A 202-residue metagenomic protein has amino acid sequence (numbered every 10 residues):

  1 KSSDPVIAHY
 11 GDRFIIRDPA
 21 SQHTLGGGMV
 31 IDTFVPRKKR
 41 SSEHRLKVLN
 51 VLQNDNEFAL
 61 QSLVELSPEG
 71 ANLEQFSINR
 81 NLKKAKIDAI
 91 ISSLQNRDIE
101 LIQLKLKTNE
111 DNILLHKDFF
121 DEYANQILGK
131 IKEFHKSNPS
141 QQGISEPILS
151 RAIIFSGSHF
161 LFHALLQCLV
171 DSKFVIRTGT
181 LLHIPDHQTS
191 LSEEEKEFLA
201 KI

Functional and structural regions predicted by a protein language model:
K1-P5: A structural micro-motif recognizing beta-strand termini and the immediately following turn/loop segments
I7, T24, V30-I202: C-terminal non-catalytic scaffold/interaction domains in large multidomain proteins
P19-A20: Short, surface-exposed secondary-structure boundary micro-motifs
